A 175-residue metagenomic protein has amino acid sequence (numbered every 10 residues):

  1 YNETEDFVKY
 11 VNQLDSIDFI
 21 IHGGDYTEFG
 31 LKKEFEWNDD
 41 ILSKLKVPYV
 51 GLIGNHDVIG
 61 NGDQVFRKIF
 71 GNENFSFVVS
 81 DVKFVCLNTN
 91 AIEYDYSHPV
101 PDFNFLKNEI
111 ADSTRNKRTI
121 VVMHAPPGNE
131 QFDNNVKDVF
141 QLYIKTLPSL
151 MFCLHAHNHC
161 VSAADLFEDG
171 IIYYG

Functional and structural regions predicted by a protein language model:
Y1, Y26-G30, D63-Q64, G128-F132: Short, flexible loop segments at the rims of nucleotide/cofactor-binding pockets, characterized by
Y1-E36: N-terminal active-site segment of His-dependent metallophosphoesterases
H22, V85, V121: Redox-cofactor binding/interface segments in oxidoreductases and associated redox assembly factors
G24-D25, G54-N55, H124, A156-H157: Active-site glycine-centered loops adjacent to acidic/histidine catalytic or metal-binding residues that shape
Y26, N90-Y94, P126-G128: A short, flexible beta-alpha/helix-coil linker loop
K32-R118, D138-F152, N158-G175: Extended active-site neighborhood of metal-dependent phosphoesterases/phosphodiesterases
I53, T119-E130: Active-site segments of SGNH/GDSL-like serine hydrolases that catalyze O-acetyl group transfer/hydrolysis on lipids
F132-D133, D165: A short acidic (Asp/Glu
